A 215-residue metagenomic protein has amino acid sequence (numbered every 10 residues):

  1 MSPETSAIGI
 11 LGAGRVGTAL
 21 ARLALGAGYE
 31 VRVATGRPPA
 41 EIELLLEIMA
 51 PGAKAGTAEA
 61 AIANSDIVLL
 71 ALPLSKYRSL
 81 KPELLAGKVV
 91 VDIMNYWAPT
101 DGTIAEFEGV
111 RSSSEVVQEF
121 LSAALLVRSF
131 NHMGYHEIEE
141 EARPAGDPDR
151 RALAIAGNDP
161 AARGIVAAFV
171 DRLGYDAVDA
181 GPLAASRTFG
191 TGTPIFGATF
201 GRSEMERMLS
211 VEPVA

Functional and structural regions predicted by a protein language model:
M1-I48: NAD(P)+-binding Rossmann beta1-loop-alpha1 motif at the extreme N-terminus of oxidoreductases
A19, L23, F120, F169: Rossmann-fold NAD(P)-dependent oxidoreductase module
A50-D101: Rossmann-like NAD(P)-binding element
A55, L125-S129, V178-A180: General beta-strand structural signal in soluble alpha/beta enzymes
P82-K88, L121, A145-D147: Short, conserved loop/helix-junction motifs that constitute active-site signature segments in enzyme catalytic cores
M94-P144: Rossmann-fold NAD(P)-binding glycine/threonine-rich loop
P148-A215: Active-site-lining helix/loop region of Rossmann-like oxidoreductase modules
